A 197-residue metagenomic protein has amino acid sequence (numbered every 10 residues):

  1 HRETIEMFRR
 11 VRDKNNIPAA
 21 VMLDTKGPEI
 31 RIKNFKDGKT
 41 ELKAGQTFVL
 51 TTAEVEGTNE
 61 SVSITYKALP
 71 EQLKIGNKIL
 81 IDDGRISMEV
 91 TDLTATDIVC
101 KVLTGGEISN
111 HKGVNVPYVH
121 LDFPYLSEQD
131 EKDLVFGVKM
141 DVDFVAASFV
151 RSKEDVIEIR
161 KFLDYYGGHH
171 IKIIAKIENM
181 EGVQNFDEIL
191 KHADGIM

Functional and structural regions predicted by a protein language model:
H1-M197: Non-catalytic helical/linker scaffolds that mediate oligomerization, partner binding, and domain coupling around large
